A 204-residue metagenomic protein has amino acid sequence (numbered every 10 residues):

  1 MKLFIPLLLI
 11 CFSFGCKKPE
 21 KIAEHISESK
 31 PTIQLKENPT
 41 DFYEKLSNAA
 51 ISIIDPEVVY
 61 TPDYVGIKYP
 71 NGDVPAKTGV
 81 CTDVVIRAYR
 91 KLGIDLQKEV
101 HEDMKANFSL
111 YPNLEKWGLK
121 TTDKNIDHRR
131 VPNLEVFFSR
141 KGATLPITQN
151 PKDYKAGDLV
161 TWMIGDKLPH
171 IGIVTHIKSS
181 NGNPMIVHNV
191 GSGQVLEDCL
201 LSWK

Functional and structural regions predicted by a protein language model:
M1-L7: Sec-dependent signal peptide recognition, specifically the positively charged N-region followed immediately by
F12-G15: C-terminal motif of bacterial Sec signal peptides marking the signal peptidase cleavage site
K17-P19: Bacterial signal peptide processing site
P31-T40, I67-A76, K120-K124, L145-T148: Second-shell loop/turn segments in exported
F42-S47, K105-V187: ...with weaker cross-activation on analogous glycine-rich loops/strands in unrelated enzymes
I51, D55, I86-I94, H101 (+2 more regions): Sec-exported extracytoplasmic/periplasmic mature domains
T61-T82, D95-T121: Acidic helix-start/capping segments at beta-turn-to-alpha-helix junctions
I177-K204: Active-site signature of cysteine proteases
